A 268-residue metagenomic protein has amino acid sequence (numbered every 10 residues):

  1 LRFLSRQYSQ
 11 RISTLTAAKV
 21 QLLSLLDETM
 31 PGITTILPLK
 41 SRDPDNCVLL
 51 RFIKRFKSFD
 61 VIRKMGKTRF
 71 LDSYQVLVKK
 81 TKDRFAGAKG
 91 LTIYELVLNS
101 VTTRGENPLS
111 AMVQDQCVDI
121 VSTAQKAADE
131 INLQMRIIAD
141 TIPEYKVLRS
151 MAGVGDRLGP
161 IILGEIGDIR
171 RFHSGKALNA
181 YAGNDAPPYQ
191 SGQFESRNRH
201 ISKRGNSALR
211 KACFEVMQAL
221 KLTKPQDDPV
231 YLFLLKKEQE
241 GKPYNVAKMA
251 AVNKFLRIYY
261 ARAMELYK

Functional and structural regions predicted by a protein language model:
L1-K268: A detector of single, family-specific signature residues that are central to catalytic or substrate-handling motifs
